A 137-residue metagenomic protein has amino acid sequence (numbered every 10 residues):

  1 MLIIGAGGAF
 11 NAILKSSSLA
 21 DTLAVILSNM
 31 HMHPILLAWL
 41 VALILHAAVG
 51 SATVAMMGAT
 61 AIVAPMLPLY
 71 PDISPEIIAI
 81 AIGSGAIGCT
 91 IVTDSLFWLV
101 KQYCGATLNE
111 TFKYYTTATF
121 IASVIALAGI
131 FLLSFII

Functional and structural regions predicted by a protein language model:
M1-G5, N11-L14, M32-H33, K113: Signature of multi-pass transmembrane helix bundles
I4-G7, M30-Y70, I82-G83: Hydrophobic alpha-helical transmembrane segments of multi-pass integral membrane proteins, predominantly secondary
F10-L23, A48, G129-I137: Transmembrane helix-loop junctions in multi-pass membrane proteins
N11-S17, H46-G58, A86-D94: Short helix-coil transition sites and intra-membrane helix breaks within transmembrane domains of multi-pass
L14-H33, L69: Membrane-interface interhelical connector segments
I35-L40, A79, F112, T116 (+1 more regions): Hydrophobic alpha-helical transmembrane segments
P75-E76, L108: Alpha-helix N-cap/start motif
S84-C89, S95-I137: Juxtamembrane and boundary regions of transmembrane helices in multi-pass small-molecule transporters and channels
